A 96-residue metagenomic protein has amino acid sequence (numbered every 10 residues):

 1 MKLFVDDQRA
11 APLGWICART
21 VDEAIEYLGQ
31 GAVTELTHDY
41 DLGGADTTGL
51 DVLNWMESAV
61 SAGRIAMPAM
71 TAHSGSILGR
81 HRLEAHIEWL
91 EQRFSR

Functional and structural regions predicted by a protein language model:
M1-R96: Catalytic phosphate/metal-binding cores of nucleic-acid and nucleotide-processing enzymes, i.e., regions that mediate
